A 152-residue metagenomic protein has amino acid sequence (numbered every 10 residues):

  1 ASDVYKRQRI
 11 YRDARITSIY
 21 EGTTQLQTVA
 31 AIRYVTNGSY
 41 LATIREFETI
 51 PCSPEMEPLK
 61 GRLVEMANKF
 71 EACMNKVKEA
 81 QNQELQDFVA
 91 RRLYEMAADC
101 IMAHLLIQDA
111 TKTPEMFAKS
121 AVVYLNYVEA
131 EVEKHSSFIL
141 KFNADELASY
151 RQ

Functional and structural regions predicted by a protein language model:
A1-Y5: Short, small-residue-biased leader/transition segments that mark boundaries at the very start of proteins
K6-Q25, Q86-D99, F117: Secondary-structure capping and boundary motifs in well-ordered enzyme cores
K6-R12, S18-P51: Acidic, Mg2+-coordinating active-site segments of isoprenoid diphosphate-utilizing enzymes
V35-G38, E46-Q152: C-terminal amphipathic alpha-helical interaction region
